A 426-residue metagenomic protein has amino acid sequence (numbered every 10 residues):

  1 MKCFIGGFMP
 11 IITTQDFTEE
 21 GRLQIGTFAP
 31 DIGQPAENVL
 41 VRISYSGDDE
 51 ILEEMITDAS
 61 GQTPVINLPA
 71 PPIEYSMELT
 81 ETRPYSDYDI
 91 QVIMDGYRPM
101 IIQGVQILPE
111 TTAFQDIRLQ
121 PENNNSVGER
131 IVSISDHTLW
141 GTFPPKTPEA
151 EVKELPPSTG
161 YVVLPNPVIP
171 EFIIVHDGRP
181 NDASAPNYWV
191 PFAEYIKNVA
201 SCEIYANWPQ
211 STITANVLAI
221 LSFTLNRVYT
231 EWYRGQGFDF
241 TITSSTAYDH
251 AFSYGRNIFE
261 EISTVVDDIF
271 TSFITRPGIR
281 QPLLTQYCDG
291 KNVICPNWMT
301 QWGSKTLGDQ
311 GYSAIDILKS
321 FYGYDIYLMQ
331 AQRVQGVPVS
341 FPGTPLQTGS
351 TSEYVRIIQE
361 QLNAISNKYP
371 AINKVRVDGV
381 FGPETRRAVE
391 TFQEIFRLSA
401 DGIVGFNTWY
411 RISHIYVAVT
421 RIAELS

Functional and structural regions predicted by a protein language model:
C3-P10, T14-D16, N38-R42, I56 (+3 more regions): Conserved, single-site charged/polar hotspot
T13-T14, T18-E37, Y45-S46: Structural motif
T18, Q34, R83-Y85, E110: Short coil/turn motifs at beta-sheet boundaries
D31, S46-G47, A59, D95: Short, ordered coil/turn segments that flank beta-strands lining enzyme active or ligand-binding pockets
S46-D49, T82: Short loop/turn motifs at secondary-structure junctions and domain boundaries
I73-G96: A short, solvent-exposed beta-strand micro-motif common in secreted/extracellular proteins
